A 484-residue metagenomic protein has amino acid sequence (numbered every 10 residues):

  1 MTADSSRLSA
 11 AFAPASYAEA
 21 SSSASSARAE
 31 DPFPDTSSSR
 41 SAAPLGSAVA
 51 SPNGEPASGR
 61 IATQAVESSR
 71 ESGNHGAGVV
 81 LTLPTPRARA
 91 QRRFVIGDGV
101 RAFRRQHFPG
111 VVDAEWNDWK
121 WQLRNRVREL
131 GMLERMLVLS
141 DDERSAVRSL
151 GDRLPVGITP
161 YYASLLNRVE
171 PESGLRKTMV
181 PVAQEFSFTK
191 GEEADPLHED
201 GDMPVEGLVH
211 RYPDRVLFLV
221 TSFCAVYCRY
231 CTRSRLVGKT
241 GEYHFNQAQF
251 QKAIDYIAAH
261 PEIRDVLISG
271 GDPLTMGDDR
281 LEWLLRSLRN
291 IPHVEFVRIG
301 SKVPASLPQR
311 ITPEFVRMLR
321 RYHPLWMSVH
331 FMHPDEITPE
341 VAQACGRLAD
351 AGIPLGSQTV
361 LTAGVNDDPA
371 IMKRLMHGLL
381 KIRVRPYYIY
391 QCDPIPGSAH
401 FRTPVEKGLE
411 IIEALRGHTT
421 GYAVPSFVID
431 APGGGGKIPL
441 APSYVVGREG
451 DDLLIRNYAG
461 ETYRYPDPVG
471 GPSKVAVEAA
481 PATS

Functional and structural regions predicted by a protein language model:
T2-H210: Flexible, acidic/Gly-rich N-terminal and inter-domain linker regions that tether and position cofactor-handling modules
Y162, C228, Y387: Conserved, mostly hydrophobic/aromatic
M203-E206, V216-L219, K252-Y256: Short, charged beta->alpha transition segments
H210-Q247, I299: Canonical Radical SAM [4Fe-4S] cluster-binding loop centered on the CxxxCxxC motif and its immediate flanking residues
F218-L219, C231, V266-I268, P273-L274 (+1 more regions): Conserved catalytic-core segments centered on acid/base and nucleophilic motifs
C231, P261, A342-D367, Y458-S484: Mobile, glycine- and charge-enriched loop segments and immediately flanking short secondary-structure elements within
F250-D265, L274-T419: Conserved AdoMet/S-adenosylmethionine-binding subsite of the radical SAM
I412-S484: C-terminal accessory regions of radical SAM enzymes
